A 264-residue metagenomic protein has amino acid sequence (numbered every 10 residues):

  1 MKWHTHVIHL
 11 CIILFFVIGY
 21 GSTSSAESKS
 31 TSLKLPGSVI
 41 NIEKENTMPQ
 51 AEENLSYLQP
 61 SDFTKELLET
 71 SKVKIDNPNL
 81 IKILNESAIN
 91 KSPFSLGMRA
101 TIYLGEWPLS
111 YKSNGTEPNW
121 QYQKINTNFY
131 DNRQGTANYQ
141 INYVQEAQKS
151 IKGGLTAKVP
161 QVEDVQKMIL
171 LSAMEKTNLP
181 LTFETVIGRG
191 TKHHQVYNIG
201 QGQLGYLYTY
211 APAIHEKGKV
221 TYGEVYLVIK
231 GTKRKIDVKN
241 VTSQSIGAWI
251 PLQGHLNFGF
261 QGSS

Functional and structural regions predicted by a protein language model:
M1-T31: Sec-dependent N-terminal signal peptides of Gram-positive bacterial secreted proteins and lipoproteins
M1-V7, G135-Y139, Y143: A short, flexible low-complexity segment enriched in Lys/Arg and Gly/Pro that occurs in N-terminal basic tails
K2-H9, E27, I151, K158 (+1 more regions): Short acidic DE-rich linear segments
E27-M48: Short N-terminal segments immediately surrounding and downstream of signal-peptide cleavage
N46-I141, P180-S264: Core pore-forming/fusogenic effector modules of secreted, proteolytically activated toxins and immunity proteins
N138-R189: Membrane-inserting effector segments that mediate pore formation, membrane fusion, or transient membrane insertion
